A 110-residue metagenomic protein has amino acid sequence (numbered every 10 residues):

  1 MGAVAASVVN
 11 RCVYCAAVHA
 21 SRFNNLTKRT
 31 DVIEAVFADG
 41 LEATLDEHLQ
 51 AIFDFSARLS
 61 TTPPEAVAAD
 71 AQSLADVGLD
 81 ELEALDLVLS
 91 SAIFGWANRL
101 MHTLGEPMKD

Functional and structural regions predicted by a protein language model:
M1-D110: Hydrophobic alpha-helical segments
